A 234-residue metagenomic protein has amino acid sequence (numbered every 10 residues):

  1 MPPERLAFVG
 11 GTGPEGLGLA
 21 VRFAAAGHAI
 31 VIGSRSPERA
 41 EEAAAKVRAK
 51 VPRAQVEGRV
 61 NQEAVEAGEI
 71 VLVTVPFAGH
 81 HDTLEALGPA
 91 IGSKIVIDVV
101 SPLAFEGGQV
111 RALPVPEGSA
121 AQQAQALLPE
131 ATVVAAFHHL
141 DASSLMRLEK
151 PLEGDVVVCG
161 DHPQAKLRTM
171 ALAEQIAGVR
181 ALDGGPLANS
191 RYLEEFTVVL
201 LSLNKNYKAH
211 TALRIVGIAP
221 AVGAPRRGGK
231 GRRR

Functional and structural regions predicted by a protein language model:
M1-K46, Q175: NAD(P)+-binding Rossmann beta1-loop-alpha1 motif at the extreme N-terminus of oxidoreductases
P2-R5, S93, E153: Phosphate-coordination loops involved in phosphoryl transfer and adenosine-cofactor binding
K50-E57, P129-T132, V179: A short helix-to-beta-strand connector/capping loop
K50-Q55, R59-I95, P102-G108: Rossmann-like NAD(P)-binding element
V96-G118, A135: Conserved Rossmann-fold NAD(P)-dependent oxidoreductase catalytic core, especially the SDR/UDP-sugar
Q109-E117, R147-Q164: Short beta-strand and adjoining strand-loop segment in the mid-core of the Rossmann-like NAD(P)-dependent dehydrogenase
V115-H139, M146-R147, R168: Short, glycine-/small-residue-rich phosphate/pyrophosphate-handling segment
G154-R234: Active-site-lining helix/loop region of Rossmann-like oxidoreductase modules
